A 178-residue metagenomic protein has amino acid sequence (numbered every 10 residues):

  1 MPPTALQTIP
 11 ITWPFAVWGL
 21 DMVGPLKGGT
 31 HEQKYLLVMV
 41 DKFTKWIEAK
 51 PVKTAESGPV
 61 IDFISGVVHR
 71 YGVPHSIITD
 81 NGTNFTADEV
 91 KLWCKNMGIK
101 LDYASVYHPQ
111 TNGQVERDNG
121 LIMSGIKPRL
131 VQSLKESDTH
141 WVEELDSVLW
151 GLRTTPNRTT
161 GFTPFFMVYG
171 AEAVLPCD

Functional and structural regions predicted by a protein language model:
M1-D178: Integrase module of LTR retroelements
